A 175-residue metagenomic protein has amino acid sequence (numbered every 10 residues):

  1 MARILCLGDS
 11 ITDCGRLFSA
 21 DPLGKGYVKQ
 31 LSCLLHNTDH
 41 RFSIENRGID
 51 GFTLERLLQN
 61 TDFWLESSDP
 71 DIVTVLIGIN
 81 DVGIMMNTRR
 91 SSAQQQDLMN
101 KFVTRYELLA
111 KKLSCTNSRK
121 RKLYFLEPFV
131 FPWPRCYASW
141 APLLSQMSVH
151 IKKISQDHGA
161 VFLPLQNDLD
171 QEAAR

Functional and structural regions predicted by a protein language model:
M1-G48, D62-D69: Serine-esterase "nucleophile elbow" of acetyl-processing enzymes
G15-R16, E55, I84: Short N-terminal helix/helix-N-cap motif within the alpha/beta-hydrolase-1
C33, N37-H40, L58-R175: Alpha-helical cap/lid subdomain in secreted, periplasmic, or secretory-pathway luminal O-acyl-processing enzymes
I49-T53: Acidic, metal-coordinating catalytic cores used for nucleic-acid/nucleotide bond scission and strand-transfer chemistry
